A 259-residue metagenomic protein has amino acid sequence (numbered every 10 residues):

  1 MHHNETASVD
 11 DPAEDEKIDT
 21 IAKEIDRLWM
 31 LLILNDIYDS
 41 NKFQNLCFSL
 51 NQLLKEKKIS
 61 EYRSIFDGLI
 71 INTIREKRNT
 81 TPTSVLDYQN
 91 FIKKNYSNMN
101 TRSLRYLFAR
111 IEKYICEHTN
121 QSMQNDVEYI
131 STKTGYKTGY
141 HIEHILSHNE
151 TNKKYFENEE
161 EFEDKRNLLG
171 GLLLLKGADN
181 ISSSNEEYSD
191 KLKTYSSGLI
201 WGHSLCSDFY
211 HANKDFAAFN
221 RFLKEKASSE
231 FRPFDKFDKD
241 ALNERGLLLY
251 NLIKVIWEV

Functional and structural regions predicted by a protein language model:
M1-K113, K214: A cross-family structural signal marking well-folded subdomains
H3-N4, V9-K17, L34-Y38, T134-K137 (+2 more regions): Conserved aromatic-histidine-acidic binding/catalytic patches
V9, R27-M30, L34, T151 (+2 more regions): A generic secondary-structure boundary signal that marks alpha-helix termini
D15-I33, Q44, F48, K193-V259: C-terminal, well-folded lobe of enzymatic/effector domains
I70-Y210, L242-G246, Y250-W257: Betabetaalpha-Me/HNH-type nuclease active-site subdomain
